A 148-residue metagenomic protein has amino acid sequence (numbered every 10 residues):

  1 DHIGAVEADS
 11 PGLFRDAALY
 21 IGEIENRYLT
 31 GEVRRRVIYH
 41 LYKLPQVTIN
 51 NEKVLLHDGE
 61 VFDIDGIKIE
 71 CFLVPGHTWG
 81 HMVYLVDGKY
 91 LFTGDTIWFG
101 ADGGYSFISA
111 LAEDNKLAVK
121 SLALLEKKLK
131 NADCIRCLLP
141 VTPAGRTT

Functional and structural regions predicted by a protein language model:
D1-E60: Active-site HxH/HxHxD metal-binding segment of metal-dependent hydrolases
A8, V47-N51, I64, L122-K127 (+1 more regions): Mature, folded catalytic cores of secreted/periplasmic enzymes
I24, E60, I67, K89-Y90: Well-ordered beta-strand scaffold positions
I24, E60-V61, G76, P143: Residues that form or immediately flank small-molecule/cofactor binding pockets and catalytic motifs
Y28-T30, G145-T148: An exposure/low-complexity boundary signal
L55, I64-I67: A conserved mid-domain beta-alpha-beta active-site/ligand-binding segment of alpha/beta enzyme cores
K68-P75, W79-T147: Metallo-beta-lactamase
